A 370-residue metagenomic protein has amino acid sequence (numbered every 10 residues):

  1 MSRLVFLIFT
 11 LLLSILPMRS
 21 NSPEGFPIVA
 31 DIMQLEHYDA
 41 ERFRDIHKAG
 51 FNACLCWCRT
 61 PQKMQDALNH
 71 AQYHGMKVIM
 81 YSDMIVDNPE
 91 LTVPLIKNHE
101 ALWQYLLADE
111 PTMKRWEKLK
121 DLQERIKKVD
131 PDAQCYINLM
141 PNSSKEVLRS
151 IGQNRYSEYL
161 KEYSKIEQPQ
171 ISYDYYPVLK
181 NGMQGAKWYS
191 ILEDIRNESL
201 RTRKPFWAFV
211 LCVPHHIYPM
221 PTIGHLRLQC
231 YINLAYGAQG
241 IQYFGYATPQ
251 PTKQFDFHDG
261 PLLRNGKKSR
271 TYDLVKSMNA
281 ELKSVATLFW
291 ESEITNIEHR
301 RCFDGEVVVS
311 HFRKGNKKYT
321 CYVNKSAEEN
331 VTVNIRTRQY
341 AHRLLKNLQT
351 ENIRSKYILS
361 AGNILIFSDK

Functional and structural regions predicted by a protein language model:
M1-L4: Positively charged n-region of N-terminal signal peptides that target proteins for export
F6-S14: Bacterial N-terminal signal peptides
S14-I15, I241: Hydrophobic alpha-helical membrane context
L16-S20: Sec/Tat signal peptide C-region and signal peptidase I cleavage site
N21-Y340, N347-K370: Glycan-processing catalytic domains of CAZymes
